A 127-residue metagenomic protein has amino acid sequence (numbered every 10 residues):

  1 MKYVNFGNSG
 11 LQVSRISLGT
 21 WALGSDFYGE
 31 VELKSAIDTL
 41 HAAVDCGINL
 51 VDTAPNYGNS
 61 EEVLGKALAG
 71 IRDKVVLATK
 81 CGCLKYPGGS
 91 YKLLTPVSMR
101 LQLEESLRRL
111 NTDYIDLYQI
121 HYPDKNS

Functional and structural regions predicted by a protein language model:
M1-V76: N-terminal binding-site loop/beta-alpha segment at the start of enzyme catalytic domains that lines or forms
S17, A22, C81-C83, H121-D124: Short, flexible active-site-adjacent loop segments at beta-strand->alpha-helix junctions, enriched in small/polar
A22-F27, L84-S90: A short acidic, helix-capping loop that chelates divalent metal ions and anchors anionic groups
S25, Y57, K85, Y122-S127: Short, small-residue-enriched loops and turns at beta-alpha junctions that line or gate enzyme active sites
L50-A54, A78, Y114-I120: Short beta-strand segments at enzyme active-site cores
K74-P87: A short, structured active-site edge motif that brings together acidic residues
G88-S127: Glycine/proline-rich, positively charged, aromatic-decorated active-site loop/lid region on the catalytic face
